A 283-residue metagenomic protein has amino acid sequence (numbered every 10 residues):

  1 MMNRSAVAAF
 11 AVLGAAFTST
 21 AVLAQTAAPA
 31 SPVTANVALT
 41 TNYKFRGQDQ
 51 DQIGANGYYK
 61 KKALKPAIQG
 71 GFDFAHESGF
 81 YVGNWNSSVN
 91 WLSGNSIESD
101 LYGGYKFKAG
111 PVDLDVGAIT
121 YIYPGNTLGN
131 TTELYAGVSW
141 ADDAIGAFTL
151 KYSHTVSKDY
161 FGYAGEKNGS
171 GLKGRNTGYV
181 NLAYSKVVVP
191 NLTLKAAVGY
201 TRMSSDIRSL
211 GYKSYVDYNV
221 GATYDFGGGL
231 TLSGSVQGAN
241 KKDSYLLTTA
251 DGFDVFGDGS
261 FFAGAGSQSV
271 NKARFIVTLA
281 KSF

Functional and structural regions predicted by a protein language model:
M1-P32: Cleavable N-terminal export/targeting peptides
Q25-V89, R274: Short glycine/proline- and aromatic-enriched beta-strand/turn motifs that initiate or cap beta-hairpins
S31, K62-I68, N95-S99, V112 (+4 more regions): Residues that define the transmembrane beta-barrel architecture of outer-membrane proteins
V33, S78-V82, P111-V116, D143-L150 (+2 more regions): Repeated loop/turn-to-beta-strand initiation elements of outer-membrane beta-barrel proteins
V37-T41, G70-H76, L101-Y105, A118 (+7 more regions): Residues on the lipid-exposed face of transmembrane beta-strands in outer-membrane beta-barrel proteins
L39-F45, N86-N90, F107, T120-P124 (+7 more regions): Transmembrane beta-strands of outer-membrane beta-barrel pores
I53-K61, Y160-K173, D206-G211, D243-Q268: Solvent-exposed loop segments that connect transmembrane elements
V220, Y224-L230, V255, G266-F283: Outer-membrane beta-barrel "beta-signal"
